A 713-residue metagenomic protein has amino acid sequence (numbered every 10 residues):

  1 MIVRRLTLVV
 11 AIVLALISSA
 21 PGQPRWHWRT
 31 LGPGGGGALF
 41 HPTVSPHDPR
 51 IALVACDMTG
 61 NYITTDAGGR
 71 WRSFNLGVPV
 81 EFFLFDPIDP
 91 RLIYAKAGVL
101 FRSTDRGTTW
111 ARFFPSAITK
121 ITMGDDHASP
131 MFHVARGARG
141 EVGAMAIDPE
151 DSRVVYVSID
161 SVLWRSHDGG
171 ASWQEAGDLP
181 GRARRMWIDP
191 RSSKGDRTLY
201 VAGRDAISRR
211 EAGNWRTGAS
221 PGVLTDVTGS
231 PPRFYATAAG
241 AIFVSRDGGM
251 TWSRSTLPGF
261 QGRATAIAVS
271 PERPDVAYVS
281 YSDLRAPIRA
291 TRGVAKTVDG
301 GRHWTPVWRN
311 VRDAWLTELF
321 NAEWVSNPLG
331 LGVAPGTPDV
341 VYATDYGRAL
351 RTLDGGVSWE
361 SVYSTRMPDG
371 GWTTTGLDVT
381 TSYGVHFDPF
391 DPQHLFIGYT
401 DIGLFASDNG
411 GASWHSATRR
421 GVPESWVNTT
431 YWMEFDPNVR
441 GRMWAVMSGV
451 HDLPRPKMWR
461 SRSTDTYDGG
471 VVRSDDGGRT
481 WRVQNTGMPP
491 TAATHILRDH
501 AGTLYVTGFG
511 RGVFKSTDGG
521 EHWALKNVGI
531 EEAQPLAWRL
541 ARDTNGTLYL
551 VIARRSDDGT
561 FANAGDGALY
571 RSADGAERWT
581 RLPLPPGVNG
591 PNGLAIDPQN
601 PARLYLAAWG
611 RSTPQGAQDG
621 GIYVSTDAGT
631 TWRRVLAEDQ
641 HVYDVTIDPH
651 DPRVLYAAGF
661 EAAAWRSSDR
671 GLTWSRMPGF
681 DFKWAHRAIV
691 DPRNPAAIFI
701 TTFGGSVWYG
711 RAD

Functional and structural regions predicted by a protein language model:
M1-V3: N-terminal secretory signal peptides that target proteins for export/translocation
R5, V9-V13, I17-D713: Extracellular glycan-interacting surfaces
